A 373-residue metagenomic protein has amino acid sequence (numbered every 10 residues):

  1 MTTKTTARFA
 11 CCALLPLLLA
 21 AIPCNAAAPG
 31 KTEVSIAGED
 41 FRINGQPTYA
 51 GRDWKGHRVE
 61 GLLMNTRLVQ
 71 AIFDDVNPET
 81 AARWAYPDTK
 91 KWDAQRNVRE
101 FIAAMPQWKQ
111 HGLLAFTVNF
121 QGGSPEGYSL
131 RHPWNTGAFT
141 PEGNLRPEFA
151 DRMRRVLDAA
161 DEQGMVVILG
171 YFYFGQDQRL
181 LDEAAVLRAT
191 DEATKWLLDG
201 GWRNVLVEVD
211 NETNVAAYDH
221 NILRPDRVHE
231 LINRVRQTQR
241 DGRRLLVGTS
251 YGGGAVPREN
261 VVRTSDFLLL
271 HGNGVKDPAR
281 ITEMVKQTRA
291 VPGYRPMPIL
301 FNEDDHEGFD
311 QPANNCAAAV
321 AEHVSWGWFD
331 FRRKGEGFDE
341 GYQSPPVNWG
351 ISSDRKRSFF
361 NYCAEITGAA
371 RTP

Functional and structural regions predicted by a protein language model:
M1-A7: N-terminal secretory signal peptides that target proteins for export/translocation
A10-A21: Bacterial N-terminal signal peptides
A27-E33: Cleaved targeting-peptide boundary
T32, E39-I43, P47-Q95, A290-P292 (+2 more regions): Extended substrate-binding grooves/exosites of carbohydrate-active enzymes
I36-G38, D151: Short loop/turn microsegments at loop-to-beta-strand junctions
Q46-T48, W54-S265, H271: Active-site mouth of glycoside hydrolases
R188-A189, N204-L206, D210-S358: Extracellular glycoside hydrolase catalytic/binding regions
